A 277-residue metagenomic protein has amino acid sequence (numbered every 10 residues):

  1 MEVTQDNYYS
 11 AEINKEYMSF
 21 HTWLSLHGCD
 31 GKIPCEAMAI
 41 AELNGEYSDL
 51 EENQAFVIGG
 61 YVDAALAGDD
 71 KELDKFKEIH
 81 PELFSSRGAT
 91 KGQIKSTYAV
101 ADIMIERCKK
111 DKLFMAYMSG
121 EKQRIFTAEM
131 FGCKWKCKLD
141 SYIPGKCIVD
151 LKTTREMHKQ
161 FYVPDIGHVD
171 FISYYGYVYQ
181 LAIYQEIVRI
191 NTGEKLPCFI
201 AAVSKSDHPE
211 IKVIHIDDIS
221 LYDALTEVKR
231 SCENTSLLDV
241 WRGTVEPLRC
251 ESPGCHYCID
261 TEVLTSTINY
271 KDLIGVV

Functional and structural regions predicted by a protein language model:
M1-K138: Metal-dependent nuclease catalytic cores that hydrolyze phosphodiester bonds in DNA/RNA, characterized by
S48-E51, T90-Q93, Y162-Y175, I219: Short histidine-centered catalytic/ligand-binding loop motif
V62-D63, L139, V149, Y184: Single, functionally critical "micro-switch" positions that shape active/binding sites and transmembrane helices
L66-D70, T153-E156, R189-T192: Hydrophobic/aromatic-lined pockets within catalytic cores
Y98-A101, I105, F171-V178, I183-V277: Metal-dependent nuclease catalytic regions and adjoining charged, substrate-binding loops involved in nucleic-acid end
D111-M118, I143-D150, V188-L196: Secondary-structure boundary elements
G132-K136, I143-K146, K195, D207-P209: Coil-to-beta-strand transition motifs
L139-G167: Conserved catalytic cores of phosphodiester-cleaving nucleases, focusing on short active-site segments
